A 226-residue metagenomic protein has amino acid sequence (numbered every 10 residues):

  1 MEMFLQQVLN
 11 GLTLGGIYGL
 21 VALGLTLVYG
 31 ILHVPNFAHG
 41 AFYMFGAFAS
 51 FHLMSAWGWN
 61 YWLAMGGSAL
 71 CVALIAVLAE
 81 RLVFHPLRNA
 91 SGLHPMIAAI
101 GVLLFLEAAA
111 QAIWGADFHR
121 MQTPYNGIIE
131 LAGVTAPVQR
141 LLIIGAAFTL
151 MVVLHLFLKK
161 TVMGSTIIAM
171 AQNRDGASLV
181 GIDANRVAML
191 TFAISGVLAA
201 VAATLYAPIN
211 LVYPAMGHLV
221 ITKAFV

Functional and structural regions predicted by a protein language model:
M1-V21, A49, A56-A64, A90-P95 (+5 more regions): Membrane-interfacial amphipathic/re-entrant helices at transmembrane-helix boundaries
F4-A56, L78-N89, L93-H94, D175: Single transmembrane alpha-helix segments in multi-pass membrane proteins
V8-G19, F45, A49, M65-L70 (+5 more regions): Residue-level signature of the transmembrane alpha-helical core of multi-pass small-molecule transporters
L14, T135-Y213: Helix-loop-helix "hairpin" substructures at the membrane interface of multi-pass membrane proteins
G16, L27-A47, Y61, N89-P95 (+4 more regions): Short, non-helical or kinked segments that cap or interrupt transmembrane helices
Y18, G58-L70, F192-V226: Transmembrane alpha-helical segments in multi-pass inner-membrane proteins
G58-V102, A109: Alpha-helical transmembrane segments within multi-pass membrane transporters and channels
M96-I100, L104-A132: Extracellular/periplasmic helix-loop junction at the C-terminal end of a transmembrane helix in multi-pass membrane
